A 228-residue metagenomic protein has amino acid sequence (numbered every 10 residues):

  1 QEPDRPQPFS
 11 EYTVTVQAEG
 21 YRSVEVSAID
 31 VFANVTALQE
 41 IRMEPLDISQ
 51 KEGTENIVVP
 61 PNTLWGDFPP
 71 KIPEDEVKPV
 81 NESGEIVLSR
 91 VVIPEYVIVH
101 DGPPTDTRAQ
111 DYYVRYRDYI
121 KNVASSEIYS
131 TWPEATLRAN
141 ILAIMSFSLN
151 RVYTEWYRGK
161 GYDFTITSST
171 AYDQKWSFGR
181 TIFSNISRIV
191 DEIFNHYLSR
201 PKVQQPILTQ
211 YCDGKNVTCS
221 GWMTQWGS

Functional and structural regions predicted by a protein language model:
E2-S228: Conserved, single-site charged/polar hotspot
